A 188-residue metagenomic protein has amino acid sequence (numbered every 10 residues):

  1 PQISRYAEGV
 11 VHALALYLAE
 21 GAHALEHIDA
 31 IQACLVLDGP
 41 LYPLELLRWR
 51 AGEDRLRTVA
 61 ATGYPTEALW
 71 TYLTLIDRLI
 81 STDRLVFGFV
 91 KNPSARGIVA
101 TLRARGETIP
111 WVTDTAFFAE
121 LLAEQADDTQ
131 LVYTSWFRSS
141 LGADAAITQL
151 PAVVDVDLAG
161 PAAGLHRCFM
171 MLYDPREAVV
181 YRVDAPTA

Functional and structural regions predicted by a protein language model:
P1-I3: Acidic, metal-ligating active-site segments
R5-C34, G39-A188: Long, contiguous domain-sized segments
